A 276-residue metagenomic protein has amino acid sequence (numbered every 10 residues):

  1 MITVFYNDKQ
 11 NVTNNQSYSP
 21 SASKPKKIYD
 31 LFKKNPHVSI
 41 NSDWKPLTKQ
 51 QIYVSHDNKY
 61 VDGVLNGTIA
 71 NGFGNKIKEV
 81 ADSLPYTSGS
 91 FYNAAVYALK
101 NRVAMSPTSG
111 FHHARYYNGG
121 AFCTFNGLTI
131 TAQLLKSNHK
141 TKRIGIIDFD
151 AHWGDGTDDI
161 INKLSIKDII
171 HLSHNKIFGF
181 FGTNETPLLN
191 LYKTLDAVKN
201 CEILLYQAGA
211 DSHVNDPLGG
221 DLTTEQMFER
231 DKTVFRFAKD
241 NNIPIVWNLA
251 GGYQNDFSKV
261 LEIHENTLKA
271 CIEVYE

Functional and structural regions predicted by a protein language model:
M1-L47, Q51: N-terminal low-complexity, Ser/Thr- and acidic-residue-enriched intrinsically disordered segments
D8-Q10, N58, G110-F111: Short, flexible active-site-adjacent loop segments at beta-strand->alpha-helix junctions, enriched in small/polar
N14-N15, T48-H56, F181-G182, F257: Short, solvent-exposed polar/charged micro-motifs at secondary-structure junctions
S23, K27, L47, H56-K59 (+2 more regions): Generic alpha-helix structural propensity
K33, D57, V96-L99: Generic short alpha-helical segment signal, independent of protein family or function, capturing local helix propensity
K45-I69: Charged, often glycine-rich, active-site loop that binds/positions anionic groups
G63-E276: A general "terminal functional-core" signal
